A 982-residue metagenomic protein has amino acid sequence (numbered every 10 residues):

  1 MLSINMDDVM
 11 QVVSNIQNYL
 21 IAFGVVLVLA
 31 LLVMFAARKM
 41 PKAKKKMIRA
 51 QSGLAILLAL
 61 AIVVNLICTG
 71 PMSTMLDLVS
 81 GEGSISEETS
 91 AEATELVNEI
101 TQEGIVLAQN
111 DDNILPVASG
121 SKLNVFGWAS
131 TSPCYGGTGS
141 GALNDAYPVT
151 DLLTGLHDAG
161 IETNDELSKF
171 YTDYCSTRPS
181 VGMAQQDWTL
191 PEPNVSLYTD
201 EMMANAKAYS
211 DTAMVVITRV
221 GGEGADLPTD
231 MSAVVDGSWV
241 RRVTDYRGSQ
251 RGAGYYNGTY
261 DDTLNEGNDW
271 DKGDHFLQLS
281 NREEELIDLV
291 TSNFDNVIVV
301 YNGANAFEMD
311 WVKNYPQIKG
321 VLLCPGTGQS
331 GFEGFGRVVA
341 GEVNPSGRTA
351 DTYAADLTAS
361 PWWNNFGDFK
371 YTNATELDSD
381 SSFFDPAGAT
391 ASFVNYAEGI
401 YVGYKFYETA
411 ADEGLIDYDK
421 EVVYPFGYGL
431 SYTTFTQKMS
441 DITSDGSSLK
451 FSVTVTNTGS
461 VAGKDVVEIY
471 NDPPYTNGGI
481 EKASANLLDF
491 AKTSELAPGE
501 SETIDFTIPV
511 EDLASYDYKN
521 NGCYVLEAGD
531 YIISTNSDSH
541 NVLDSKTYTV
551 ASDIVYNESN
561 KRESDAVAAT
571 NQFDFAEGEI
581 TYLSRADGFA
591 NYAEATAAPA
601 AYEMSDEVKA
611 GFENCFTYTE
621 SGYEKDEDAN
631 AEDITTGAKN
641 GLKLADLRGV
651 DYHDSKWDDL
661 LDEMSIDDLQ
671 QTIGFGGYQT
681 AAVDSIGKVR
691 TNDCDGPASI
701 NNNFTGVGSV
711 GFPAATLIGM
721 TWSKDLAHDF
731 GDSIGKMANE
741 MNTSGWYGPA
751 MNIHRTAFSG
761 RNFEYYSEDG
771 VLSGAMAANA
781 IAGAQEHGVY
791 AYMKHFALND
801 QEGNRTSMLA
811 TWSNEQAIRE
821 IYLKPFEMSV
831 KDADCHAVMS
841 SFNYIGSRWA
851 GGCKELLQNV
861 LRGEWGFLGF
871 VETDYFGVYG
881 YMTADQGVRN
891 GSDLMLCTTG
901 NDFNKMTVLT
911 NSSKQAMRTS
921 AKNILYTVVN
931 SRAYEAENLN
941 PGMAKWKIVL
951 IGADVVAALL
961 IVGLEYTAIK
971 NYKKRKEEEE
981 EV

Functional and structural regions predicted by a protein language model:
M1-Y518, Y524-S539, K561-V982: Glycoside hydrolase catalytic-domain context in secreted enzymes
N541-K561: Short beta-strand elements
